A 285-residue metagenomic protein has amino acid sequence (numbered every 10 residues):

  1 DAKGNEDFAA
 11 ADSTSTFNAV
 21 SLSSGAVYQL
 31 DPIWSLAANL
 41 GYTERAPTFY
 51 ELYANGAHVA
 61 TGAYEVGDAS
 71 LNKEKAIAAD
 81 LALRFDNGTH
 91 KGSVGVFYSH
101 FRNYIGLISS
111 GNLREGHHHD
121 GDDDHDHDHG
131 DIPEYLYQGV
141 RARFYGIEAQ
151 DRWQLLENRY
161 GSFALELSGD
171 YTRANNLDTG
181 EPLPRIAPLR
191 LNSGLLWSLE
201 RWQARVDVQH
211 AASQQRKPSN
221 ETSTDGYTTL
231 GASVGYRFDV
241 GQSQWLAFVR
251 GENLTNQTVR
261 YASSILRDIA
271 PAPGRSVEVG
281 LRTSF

Functional and structural regions predicted by a protein language model:
D1, A26, A38-Y42, E51 (+5 more regions): Transmembrane beta-barrel strands of outer-membrane/channel proteins
D1-A11, F17-S23, E157-E166: Surface-exposed extracellular loop regions of Gram-negative outer-membrane beta-barrel proteins
A2-A10, Y50-N55, G62-Y64, Y104-N112 (+3 more regions): Outer-membrane beta-barrel translocator domains and adjoining extracellular loop/strand segments of Gram-negative
A10-G25, Q29, I33, Y42-S93 (+5 more regions): Outer-membrane beta-barrel signature, preferentially recognizing the C-terminal barrel domain of Gram-negative
S24-Y28, A79-F85, V96, I147-W153 (+5 more regions): Residues on the lipid-exposed face of transmembrane beta-strands in outer-membrane beta-barrel proteins
I33-L36, T89-G92, N158-F163, R201-R205 (+2 more regions): Repeated loop/turn-to-beta-strand initiation elements of outer-membrane beta-barrel proteins
E44-R45, R102, S213-R216, Y236-F285: C-terminal beta-signal and adjacent terminal beta-strands/loops of Gram-negative outer-membrane beta-barrel proteins
F97-F101, I105, S110-N112, H118-R216 (+1 more regions): Gram-negative outer-membrane beta-barrel transporters
